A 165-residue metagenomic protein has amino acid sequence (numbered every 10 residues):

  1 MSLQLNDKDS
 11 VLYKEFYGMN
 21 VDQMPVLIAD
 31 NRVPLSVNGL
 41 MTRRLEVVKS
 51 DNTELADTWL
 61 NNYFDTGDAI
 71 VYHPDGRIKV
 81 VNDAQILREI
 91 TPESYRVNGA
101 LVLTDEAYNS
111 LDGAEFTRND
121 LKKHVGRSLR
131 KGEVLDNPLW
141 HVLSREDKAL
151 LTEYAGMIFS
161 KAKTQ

Functional and structural regions predicted by a protein language model:
M1-V33, G39-Q165: A binding-site-centric feature that preferentially detects glycan-recognition modules on secreted/surface proteins
